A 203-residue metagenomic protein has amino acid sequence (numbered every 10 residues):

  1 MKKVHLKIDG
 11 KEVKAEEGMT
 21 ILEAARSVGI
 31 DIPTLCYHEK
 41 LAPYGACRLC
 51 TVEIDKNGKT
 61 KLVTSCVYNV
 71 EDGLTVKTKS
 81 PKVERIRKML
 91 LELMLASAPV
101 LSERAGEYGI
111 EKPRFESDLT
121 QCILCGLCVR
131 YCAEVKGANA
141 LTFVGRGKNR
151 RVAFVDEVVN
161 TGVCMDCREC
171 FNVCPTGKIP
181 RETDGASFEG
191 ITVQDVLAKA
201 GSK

Functional and structural regions predicted by a protein language model:
M1-K11: Eukaryote-biased recognition of intrinsically disordered, low-complexity regulatory segments
K7, V28-I32, N69-E71, R87: Flexible, acidic/Gly-rich N-terminal and inter-domain linker regions that tether and position cofactor-handling modules
G10, H38, L119: Aromatic-flanked redox-active Cys/Sec active sites in thiol-based oxidoreductases, especially the WC-centered
K11-E12, N160: A generic secondary-structure micro-motif detector that highlights 1-2 residue hydrophobic/ambivalent hotspots embedded
V13-L62, R85: N-terminal cofactor/phosphate-binding cores enriched in small/glycine residues, especially glycine-rich loops such as
R48, V52, G58-N172, G177-K203: Fe-S ferredoxin-like electron-transfer domains and their immediately adjacent linker/connector regions across
